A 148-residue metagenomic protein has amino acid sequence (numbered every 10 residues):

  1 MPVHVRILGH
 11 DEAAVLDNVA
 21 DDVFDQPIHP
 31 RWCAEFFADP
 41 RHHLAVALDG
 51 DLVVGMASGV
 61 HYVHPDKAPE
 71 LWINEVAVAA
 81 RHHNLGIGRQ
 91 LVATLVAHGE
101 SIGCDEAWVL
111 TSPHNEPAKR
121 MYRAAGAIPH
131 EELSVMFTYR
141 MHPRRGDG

Functional and structural regions predicted by a protein language model:
P2-A68, N74, V92-A93, H98 (+2 more regions): Acetyl-CoA-dependent GNAT
K67, L85, E116: Loop/helix-junction capping segments adjacent to catalytic residues or to phosphate/diphosphate-binding pockets
E70, K119, S134-M136: A short, glycine- and basic residue-enriched loop/turn that sits immediately adjacent to a domain's principal
V78, N84-A97, R120-A124: Conserved acetyl-CoA-binding loop-helix of GNAT-fold acetyltransferases
A79, S112: Residue-level recognition of the GNAT/N-acetyltransferase active site
R89, P113-E132: Conserved active-site alpha-helix within GNAT-family acetyltransferase domains
E100-L110: Conserved GNAT acetyl-CoA-binding A-motif
V135-G148: Terminal substrate-recognition subdomain of acyl/acetyltransferases
